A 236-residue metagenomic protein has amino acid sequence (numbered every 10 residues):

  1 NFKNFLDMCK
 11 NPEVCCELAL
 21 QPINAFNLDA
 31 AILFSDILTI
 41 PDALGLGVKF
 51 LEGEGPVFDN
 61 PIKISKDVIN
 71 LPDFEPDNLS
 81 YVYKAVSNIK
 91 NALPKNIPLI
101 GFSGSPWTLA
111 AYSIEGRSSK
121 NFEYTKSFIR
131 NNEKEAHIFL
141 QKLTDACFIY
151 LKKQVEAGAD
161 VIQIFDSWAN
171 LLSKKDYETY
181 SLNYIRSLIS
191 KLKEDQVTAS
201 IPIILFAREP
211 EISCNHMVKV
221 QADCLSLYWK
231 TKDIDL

Functional and structural regions predicted by a protein language model:
N1-C9, I64-E75, V218: Short, basic, glycine/proline-bearing loop/turn elements
N1-E52, R186: N-terminal basic, low-complexity leaders that serve as flexible interaction/assembly modules and, when applicable, as
I37-I40, G55-P56, I64, P106-T108: A short acidic, glycine/proline-enriched capping/turn motif at secondary-structure boundaries, especially helix N-cap
D42-L46, P61, A110-I114: Short, conserved acidic/polar surface loops in the N-terminal third of protein domains
A43-E52, P56, K152-I162: Glycine/serine-rich loop-strand microenvironments at binding/catalytic pocket rims
V48-K63, S119-T125: A charged helix-plus-loop insertion that forms the helical arch/lid used to bind and gate nucleic-acid substrates
G53-A92: A gly/proline- and charged-residue-enriched helix-loop-helix capping module
N78-L236: Active-site loop segments of alpha/beta catalytic cores
